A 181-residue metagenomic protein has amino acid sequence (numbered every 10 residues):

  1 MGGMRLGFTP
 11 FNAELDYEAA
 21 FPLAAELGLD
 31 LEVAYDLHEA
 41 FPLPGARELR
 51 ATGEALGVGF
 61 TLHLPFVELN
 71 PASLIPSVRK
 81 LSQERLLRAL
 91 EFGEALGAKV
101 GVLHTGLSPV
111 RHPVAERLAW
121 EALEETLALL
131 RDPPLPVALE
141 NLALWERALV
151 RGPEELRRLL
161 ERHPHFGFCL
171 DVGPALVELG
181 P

Functional and structural regions predicted by a protein language model:
M1-R88, E94, G167: N-terminal pre-domain/capping segments
N12-E14, Y35-L37, F66-E68, T105-P109 (+2 more regions): Active-site-proximal loop/turn and secondary-structure-junction residues that shape catalytic pockets, frequently
L43, L149, V177: Nucleotide-sugar-dependent glycosyltransferase donor-binding/catalytic pocket residues
I75-G167: Active-site acidic/histidine proton-transfer and metal-coordination neighborhood in alpha/beta enzyme cores
L179-P181: A short alpha/beta connector and helix-capping loop motif
